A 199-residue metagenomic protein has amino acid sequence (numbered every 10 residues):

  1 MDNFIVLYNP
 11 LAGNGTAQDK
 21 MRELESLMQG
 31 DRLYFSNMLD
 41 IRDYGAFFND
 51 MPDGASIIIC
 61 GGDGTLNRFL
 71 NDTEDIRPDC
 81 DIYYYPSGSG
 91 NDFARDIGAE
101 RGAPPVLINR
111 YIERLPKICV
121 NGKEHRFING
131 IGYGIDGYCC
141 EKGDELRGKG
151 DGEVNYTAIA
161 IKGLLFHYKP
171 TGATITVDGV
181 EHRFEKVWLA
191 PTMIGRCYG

Functional and structural regions predicted by a protein language model:
M1-C60, N67, N71-I76: ATP/NTP phosphate-donor binding region
I5-Y8, F35-M38, D75-T192: Catalytic core of DAGKc-family lipid kinases
R42, G64-N67, E113, I159: Short, contiguous clusters of charged residues that form electrostatic/catalytic patches at enzyme active sites, used
G61-G62, G132: Helix N-cap/beta->alpha junction signal
G62-D63, G88: Gly/Ser-rich catalytic serine loop of serine hydrolases
L66-F69, N91-F93: Short active-site-adjacent helix-start/loop capping segments
R196-G199: Short, intrinsically disordered, charge-balanced linker/junction segments flanking boundaries in proteins
